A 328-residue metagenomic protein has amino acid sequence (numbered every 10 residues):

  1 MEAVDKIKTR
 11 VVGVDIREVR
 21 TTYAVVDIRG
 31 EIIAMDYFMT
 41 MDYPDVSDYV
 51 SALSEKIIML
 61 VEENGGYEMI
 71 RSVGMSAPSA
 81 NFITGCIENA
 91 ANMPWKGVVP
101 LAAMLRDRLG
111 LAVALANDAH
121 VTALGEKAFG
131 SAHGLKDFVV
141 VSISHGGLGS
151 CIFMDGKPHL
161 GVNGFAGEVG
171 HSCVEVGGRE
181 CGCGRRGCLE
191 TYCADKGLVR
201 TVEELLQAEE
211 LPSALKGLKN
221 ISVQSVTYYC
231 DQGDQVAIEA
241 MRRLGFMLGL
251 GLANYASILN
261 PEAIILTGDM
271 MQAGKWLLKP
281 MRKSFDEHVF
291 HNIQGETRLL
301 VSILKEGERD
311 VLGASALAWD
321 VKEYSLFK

Functional and structural regions predicted by a protein language model:
M1-K8, V98, V113-V141: Conserved phosphate-binding catalytic cores of ATP/NTP-utilizing and phosphoryl-transfer enzymes
M1-R71, F82-T84, A103, D107-L111 (+3 more regions): ATP-binding/phosphotransfer module of carbohydrate and carboxylate kinases, centering on a glycine-rich
I32, I87, P158-H159: Hydrophobic "anchor" residues
D36-F38, A91, V162: Short hydrophobic alpha-helix segments
S79-I83, V121-A123, G147-G149, H159 (+2 more regions): Short, active-site-adjacent cap segments at secondary-structure transitions
C86-K96: A charged helix-plus-loop insertion that forms the helical arch/lid used to bind and gate nucleic-acid substrates
H133-C193: Glycine-rich phosphate-binding loop of actin/hexokinase-like ATP-binding domains
